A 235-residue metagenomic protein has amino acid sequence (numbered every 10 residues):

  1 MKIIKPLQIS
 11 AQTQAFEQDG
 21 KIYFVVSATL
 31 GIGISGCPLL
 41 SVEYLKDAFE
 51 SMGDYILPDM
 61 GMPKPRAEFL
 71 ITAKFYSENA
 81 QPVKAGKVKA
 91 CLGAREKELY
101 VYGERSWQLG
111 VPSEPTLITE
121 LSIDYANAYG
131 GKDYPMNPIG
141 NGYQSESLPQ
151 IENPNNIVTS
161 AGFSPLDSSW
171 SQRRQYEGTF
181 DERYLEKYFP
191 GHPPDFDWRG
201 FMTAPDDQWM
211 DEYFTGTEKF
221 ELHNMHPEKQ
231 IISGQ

Functional and structural regions predicted by a protein language model:
K2-Q235: Extended intrinsically disordered or low-complexity segments
